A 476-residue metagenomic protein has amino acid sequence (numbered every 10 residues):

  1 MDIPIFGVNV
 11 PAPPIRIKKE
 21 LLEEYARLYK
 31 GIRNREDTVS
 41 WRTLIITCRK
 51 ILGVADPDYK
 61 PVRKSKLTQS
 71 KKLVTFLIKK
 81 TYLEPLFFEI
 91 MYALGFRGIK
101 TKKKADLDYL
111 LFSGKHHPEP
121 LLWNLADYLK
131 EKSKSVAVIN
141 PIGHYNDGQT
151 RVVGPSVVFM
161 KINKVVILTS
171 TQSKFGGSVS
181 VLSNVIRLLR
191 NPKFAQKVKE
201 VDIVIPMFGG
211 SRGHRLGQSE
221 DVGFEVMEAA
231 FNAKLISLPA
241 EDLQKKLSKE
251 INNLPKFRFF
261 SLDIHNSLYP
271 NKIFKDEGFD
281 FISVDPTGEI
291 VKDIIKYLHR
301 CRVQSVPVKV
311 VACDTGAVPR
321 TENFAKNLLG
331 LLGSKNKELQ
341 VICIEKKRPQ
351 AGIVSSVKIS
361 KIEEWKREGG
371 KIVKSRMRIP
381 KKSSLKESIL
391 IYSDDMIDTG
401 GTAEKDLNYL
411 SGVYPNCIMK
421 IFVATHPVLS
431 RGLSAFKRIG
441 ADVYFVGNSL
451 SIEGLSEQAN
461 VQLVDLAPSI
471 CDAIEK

Functional and structural regions predicted by a protein language model:
M1-K476: PRPP-associated nucleotide enzymes
